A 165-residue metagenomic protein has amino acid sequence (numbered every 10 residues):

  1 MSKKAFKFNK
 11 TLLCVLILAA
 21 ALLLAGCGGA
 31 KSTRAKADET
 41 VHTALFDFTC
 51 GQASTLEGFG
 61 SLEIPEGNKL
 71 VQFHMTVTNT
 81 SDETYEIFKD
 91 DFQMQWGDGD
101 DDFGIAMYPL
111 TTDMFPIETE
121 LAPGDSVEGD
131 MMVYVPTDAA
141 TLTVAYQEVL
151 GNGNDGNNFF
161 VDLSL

Functional and structural regions predicted by a protein language model:
S2, F6-A30: Sec-dependent N-terminal signal peptides of Gram-positive bacterial secreted proteins and lipoproteins
G26-L165: Conserved functional micro-motifs across diverse proteins
